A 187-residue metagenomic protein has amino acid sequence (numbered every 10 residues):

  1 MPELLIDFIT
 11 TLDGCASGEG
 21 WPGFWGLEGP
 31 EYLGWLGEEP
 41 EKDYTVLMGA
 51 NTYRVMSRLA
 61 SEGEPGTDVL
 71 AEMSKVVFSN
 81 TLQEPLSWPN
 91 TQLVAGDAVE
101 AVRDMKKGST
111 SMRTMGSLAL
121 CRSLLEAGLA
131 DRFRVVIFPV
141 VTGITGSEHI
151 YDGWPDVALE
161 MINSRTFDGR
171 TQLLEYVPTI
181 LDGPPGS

Functional and structural regions predicted by a protein language model:
M1-S187: Enzymes that bind and transform nitrogen-containing heteroaromatic metabolites
